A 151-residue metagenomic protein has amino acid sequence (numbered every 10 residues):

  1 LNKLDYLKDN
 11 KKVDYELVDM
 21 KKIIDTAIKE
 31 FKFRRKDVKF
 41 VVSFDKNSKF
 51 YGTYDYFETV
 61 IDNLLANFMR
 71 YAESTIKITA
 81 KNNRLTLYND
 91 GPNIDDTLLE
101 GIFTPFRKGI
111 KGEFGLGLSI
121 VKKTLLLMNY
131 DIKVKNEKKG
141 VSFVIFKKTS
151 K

Functional and structural regions predicted by a protein language model:
K8-V13, K49-D55: Conserved micro-motifs of the catalytic ATP-binding
K39-K49, K81: Conserved catalytic submotifs in the C-terminal HATPase_c
N67-M69: Short helix-loop "hinge" at the ATP-lid/N-box region of the Bergerat-fold HATPase_c
S74, N129-Y130: Conserved glycine-rich
T75-R84: Short beta-strand/loop element within the Bergerat-fold HATPase_c
I94-F106: Short conserved segment of the HATPase_c
G117, V121: Short alpha-helical Gxxx[C/S/T] motif in the catalytic ATP-binding
L125-L126: Detector for a conserved hydrophobic position within an alpha-helical segment of the HATPase_c
